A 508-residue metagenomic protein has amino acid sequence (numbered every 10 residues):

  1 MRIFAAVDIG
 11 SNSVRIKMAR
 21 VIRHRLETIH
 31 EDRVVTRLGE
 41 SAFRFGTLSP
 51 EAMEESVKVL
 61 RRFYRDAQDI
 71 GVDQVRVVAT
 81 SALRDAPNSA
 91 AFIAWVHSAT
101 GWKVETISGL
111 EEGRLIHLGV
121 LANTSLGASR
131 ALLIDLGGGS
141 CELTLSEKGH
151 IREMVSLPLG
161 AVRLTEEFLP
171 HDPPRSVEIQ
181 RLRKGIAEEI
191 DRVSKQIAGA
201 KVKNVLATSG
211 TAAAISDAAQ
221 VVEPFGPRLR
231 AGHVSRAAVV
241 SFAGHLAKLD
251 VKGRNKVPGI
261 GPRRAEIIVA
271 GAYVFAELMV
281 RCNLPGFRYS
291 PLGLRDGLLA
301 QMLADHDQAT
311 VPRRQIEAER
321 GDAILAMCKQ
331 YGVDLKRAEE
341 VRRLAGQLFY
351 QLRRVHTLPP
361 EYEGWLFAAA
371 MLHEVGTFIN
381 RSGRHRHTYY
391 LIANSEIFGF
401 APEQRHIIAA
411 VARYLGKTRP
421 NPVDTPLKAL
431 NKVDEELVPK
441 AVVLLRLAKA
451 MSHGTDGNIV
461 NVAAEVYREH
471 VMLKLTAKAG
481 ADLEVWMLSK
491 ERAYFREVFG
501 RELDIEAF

Functional and structural regions predicted by a protein language model:
R2-T28: N-terminal basic/disordered segments at the start of proteins
F4, V21, S41-V72, T80-R130 (+6 more regions): Helical "lid/coupling" subdomains associated with nucleotide-phosphate turnover
V14, L26, C141, I151 (+1 more regions): Hydrophobic residues embedded in beta-strands of well-ordered beta-sheets
R25-L38, Y64, D69: N-terminal glycine-rich anion-binding loops that anchor highly charged ligand groups
V77: Dinucleotide-binding Rossmann-like beta1-alpha1 core, especially the glycine-rich loop that anchors the ADP
R130-S140, T144: A generic, well-ordered mixed alpha/beta core segment in the N-terminal half of proteins
F499-F508: A short amphipathic beta-strand at an alpha->beta junction
